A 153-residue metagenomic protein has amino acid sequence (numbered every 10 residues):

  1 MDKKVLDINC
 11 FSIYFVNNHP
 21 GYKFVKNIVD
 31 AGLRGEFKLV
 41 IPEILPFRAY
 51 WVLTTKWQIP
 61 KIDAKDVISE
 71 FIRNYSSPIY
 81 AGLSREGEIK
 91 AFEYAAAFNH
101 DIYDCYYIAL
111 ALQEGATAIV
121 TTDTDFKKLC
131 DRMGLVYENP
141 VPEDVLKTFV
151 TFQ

Functional and structural regions predicted by a protein language model:
M1-I41, W57-I62, V145-T148: Short, well-structured N-terminal submotif of metal-dependent ribonuclease cores
M1-K3, I108-A109, Q113-Q153: Acidic, PIN/NYN-like endoribonuclease modules and their adjacent C-terminal/linker elements
N9-C10, I44, T124-D125: Alpha-helix/helix-capping structural signal
F15, L53, C130-M133: Short, flexible helix/strand-to-coil boundary loops that buttress conserved ligand/catalytic motifs in alpha/beta
K26, I44, R48-A81, G87-E88: Active-site-proximal, substrate-binding regions of enzyme catalytic domains and RNA-binding/basic surfaces
K26-D30, I68, I108, K127: Short amphipathic alpha-helical segments and helix-helix/interface helices
G35-E36, N74, F98: Structured helix-beta-strand junction loops
I79-A118, T122-T124, K128: Active-site neighborhoods of divalent-metal-dependent phosphate/nucleic-acid chemistry enzymes
